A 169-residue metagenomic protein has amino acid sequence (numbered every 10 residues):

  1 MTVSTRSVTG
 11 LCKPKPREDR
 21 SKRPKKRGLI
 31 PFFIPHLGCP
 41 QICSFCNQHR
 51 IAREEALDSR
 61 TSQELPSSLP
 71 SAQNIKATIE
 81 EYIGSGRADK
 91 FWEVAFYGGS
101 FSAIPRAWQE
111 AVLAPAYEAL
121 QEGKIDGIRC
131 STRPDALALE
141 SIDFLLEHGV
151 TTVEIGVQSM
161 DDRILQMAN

Functional and structural regions predicted by a protein language model:
V3-R53, K76, E80-S102, S131-R133 (+1 more regions): N-terminal pre-triad scaffold of radical SAM enzymes
I51-N74, G98-N169: Conserved non-cysteine loop/helix-boundary elements of the Radical SAM core domain that shape
